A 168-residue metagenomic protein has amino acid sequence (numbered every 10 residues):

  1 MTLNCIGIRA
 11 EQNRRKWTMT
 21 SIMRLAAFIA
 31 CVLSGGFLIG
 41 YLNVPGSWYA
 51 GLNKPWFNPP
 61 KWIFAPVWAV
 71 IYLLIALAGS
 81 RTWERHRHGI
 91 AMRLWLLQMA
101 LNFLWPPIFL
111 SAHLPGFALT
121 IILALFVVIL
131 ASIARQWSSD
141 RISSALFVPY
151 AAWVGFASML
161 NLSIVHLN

Functional and structural regions predicted by a protein language model:
R14-A30: N-terminal membrane topogenic signal
V32-S47: Alpha-helical transmembrane segments of multi-pass membrane proteins
V44-N58, H166-L167: Membrane-interface helix termini and inter-helical loops of multi-pass transporters
P59-L73, H113-L125: Membrane-interface loop-to-helix entry segments
R87-W95: Membrane-interfacial loop-to-transmembrane alpha-helix junctions, especially the N-terminal start
P107-F117, I164-N168: Membrane-interface helix caps and helix-loop-helix hairpins in membrane proteins
F109-P115, A131-S144: Membrane-helix boundary connector in multi-pass membrane proteins
L146-V165: Final/C-terminal transmembrane alpha-helix of multipass membrane proteins
